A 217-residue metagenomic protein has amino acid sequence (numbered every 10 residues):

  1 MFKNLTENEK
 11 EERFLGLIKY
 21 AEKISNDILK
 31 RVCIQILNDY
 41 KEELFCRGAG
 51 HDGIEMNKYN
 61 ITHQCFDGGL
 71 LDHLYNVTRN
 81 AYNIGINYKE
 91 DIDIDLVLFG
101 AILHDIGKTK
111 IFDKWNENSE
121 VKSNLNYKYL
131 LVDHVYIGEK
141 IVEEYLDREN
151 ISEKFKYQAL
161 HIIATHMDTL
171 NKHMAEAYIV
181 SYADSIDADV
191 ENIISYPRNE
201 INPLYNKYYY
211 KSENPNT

Functional and structural regions predicted by a protein language model:
M1-N124: Acidic/His-rich, divalent-metal-binding segments that scaffold phosphate/diphosphate chemistry
L5, N118-V142, E200-N216: Divalent-cation-assisted or electrostatically stabilized phosphate/pyrophosphate-binding catalytic cores
E11, I194, T217: Glycine- and charge-rich intrinsically disordered segments
R13-A21, V32-Y40, A159, I179-Y182 (+2 more regions): Generic structural signal of hydrophobic/aromatic residues within well-ordered alpha-helices of folded domains
Y20, Y40, Y59, Y75 (+10 more regions): Sequence-level detector for tyrosine residue identity
G68-D72, V97, L125-Y136, N150 (+1 more regions): A short glycine-/small-residue-rich loop at the edge of a beta-strand within enzyme catalytic domains
V97-A101, Y136-E139, E143-I201: Histidine/acidic-rich helix-loop-helix segments that form or flank divalent-metal centers in metalloenzyme catalytic
